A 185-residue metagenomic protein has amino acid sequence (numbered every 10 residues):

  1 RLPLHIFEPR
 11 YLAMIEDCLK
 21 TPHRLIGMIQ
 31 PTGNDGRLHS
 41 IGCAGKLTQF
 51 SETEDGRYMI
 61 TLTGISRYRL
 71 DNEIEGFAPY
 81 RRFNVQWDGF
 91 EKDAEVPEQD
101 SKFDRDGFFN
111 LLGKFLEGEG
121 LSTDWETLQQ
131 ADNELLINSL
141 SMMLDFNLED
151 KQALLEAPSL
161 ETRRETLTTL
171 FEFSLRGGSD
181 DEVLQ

Functional and structural regions predicted by a protein language model:
R1-E126, E149, A153, L160-R163 (+1 more regions): Positively charged
L128-F146: Core structural elements
S141, Q152-L155: Amphipathic alpha-helical segments within well-ordered protein domains
